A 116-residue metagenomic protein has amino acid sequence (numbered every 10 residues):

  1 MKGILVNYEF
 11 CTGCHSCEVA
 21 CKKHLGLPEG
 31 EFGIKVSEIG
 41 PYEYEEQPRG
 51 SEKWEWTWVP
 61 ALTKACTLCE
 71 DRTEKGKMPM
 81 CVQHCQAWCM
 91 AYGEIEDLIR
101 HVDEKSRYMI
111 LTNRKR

Functional and structural regions predicted by a protein language model:
M1-R116: Non-ligating segments of multi-cofactor redox enzymes
